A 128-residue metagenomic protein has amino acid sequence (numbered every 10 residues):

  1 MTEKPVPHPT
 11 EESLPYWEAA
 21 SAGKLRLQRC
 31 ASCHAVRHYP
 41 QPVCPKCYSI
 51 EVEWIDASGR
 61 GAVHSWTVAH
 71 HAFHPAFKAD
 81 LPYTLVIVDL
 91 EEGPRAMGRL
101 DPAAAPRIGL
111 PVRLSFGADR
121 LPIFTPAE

Functional and structural regions predicted by a protein language model:
M1-L25, A118-E128: A broadly conserved sequence feature marking short terminus-proximal activation segments in nucleic acid-centric
K24-L27, Q41: Residues immediately within or flanking Cys/His clusters that coordinate Zn2+ in small zinc-binding modules
R29-S32, V43-S49: Short, cysteine/histidine-rich loop/knuckle motifs that typically chelate Zn2+
H38, E51-E53: Short functional micro-motifs and their immediate structural scaffolds
E53-A62, P106: Short coil-to-beta-strand transition motifs
G61-H64, L100: Conserved hydrophobic positions within beta-strands
W66-A72, D119: Short, conserved beta-turn/loop elements at beta-strand boundaries and strand-helix junctions
G93-E128: Well-ordered alpha/beta subsegment
